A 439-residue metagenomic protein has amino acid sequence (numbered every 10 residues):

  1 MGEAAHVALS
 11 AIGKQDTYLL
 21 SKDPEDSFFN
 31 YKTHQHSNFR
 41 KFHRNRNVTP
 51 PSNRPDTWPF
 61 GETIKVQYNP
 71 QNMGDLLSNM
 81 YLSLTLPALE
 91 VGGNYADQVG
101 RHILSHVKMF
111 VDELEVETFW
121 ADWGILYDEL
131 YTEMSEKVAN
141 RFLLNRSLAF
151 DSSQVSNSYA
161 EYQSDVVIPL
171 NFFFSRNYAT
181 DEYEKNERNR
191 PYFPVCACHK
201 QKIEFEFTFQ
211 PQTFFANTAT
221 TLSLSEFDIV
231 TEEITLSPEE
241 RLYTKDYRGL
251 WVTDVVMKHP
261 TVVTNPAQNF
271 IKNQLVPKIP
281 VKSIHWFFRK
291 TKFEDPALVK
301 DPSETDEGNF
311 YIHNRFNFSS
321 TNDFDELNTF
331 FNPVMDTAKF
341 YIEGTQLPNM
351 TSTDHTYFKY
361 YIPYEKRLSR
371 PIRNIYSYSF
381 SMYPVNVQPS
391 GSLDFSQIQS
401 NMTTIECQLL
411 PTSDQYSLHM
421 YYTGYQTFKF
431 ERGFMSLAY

Functional and structural regions predicted by a protein language model:
M1-Y439: Short, low-complexity Pro/Thr/Gly
